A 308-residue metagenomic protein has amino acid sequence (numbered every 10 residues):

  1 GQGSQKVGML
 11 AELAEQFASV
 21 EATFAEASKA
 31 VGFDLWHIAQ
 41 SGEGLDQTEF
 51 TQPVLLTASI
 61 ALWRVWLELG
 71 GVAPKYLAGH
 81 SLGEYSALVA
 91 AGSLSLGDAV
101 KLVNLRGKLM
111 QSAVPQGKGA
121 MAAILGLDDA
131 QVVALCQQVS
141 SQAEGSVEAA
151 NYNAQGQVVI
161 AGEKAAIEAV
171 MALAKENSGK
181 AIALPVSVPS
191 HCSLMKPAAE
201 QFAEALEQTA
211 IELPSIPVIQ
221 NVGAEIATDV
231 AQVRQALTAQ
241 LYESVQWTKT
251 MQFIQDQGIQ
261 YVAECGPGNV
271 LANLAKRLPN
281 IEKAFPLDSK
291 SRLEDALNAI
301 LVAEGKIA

Functional and structural regions predicted by a protein language model:
Q2-V133, Q137, L184, Y261-S291: FabD-like malonyl-/acyl-CoA
G3-S4, K29-V31, A91-E243: Alpha/beta catalytic cores of group-transfer enzymes, especially the acyltransferase/condensing modules of polyketide
V72, L213-P214, Q257: Structured loop/turn residues at beta-strand edges in well-structured enzyme cores
S81, A210, G258: Conserved functional loop/turn residues at catalytic and ligand-binding sites
M171, I219, T238, M251-Q255 (+3 more regions): Generic hydrophobic alpha-helical scaffold/packing signal
Y242-I259: A short, acidic, amphipathic alpha-helical segment used as a generic capping/interface helix at domain edges
K283-I307: Short, flexible loop segments at boundaries between secondary-structure elements
